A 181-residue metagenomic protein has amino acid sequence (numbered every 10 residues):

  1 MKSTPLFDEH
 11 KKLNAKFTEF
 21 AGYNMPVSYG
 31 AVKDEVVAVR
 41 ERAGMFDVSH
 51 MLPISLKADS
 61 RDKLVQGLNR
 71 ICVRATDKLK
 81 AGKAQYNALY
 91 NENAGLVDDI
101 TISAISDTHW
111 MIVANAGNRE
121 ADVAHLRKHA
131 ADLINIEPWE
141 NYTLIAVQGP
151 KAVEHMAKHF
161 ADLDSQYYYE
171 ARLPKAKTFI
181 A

Functional and structural regions predicted by a protein language model:
M1-A181: Basic, glycine/lysine-rich polyanion-binding surfaces/domains
